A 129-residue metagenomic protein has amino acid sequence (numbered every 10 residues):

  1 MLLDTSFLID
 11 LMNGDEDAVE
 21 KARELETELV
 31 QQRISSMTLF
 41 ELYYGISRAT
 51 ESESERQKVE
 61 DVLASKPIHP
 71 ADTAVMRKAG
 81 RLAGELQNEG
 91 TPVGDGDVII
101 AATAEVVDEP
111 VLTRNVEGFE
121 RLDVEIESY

Functional and structural regions predicted by a protein language model:
M1-I34, I46-D61: Short, well-structured N-terminal submotif of metal-dependent ribonuclease cores
L3-D4, I34-S35, V93-G94, N115: Histidine- and aromatic-rich ligand-binding microenvironments
D4-T5, L42, A79, A104 (+1 more regions): Generic structural signal for small/hydrophobic residues in well-ordered secondary structure, especially within
T5, T73, G96-V98: Conserved glycosyltransferase catalytic-site signature
S6-F7, M37, A74, E117: Alpha-helix/helix-capping structural signal
E28, A64, L122-D123: Short, structured coil segments at secondary-structure junctions
P67-Q87: Acidic catalytic patch
A101, E105-Y129: Acidic, PIN/NYN-like endoribonuclease modules and their adjacent C-terminal/linker elements
